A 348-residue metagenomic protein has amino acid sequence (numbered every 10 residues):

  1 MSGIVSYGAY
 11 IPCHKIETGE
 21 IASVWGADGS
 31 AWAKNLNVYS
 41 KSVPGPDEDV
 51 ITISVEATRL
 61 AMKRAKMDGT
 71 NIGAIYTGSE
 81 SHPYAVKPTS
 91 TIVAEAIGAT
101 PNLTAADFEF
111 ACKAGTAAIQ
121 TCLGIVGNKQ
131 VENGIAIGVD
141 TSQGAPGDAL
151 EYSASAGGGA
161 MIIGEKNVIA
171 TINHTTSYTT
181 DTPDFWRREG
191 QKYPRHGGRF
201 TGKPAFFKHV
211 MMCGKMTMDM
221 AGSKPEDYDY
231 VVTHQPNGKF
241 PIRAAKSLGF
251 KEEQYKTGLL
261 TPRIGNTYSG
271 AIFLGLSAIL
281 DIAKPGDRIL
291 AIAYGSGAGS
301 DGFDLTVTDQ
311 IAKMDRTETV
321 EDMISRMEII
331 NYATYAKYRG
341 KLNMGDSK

Functional and structural regions predicted by a protein language model:
M1-D47, D148-P204, K208, Y294-G297 (+1 more regions): Condensing-enzyme catalytic core mediating Claisen C-C bond formation in acyl metabolism
M1-S2, G69-G73, T100-L103, N128-G134 (+5 more regions): Short coil/turn connectors at secondary-structure junctions
I4-S6, A61, I72-I75, V93 (+7 more regions): Buried hydrophobic positions in well-ordered alpha/beta secondary-structure cores of metabolic enzymes
Y10, G78-P83, F110-G115, G138-Q143 (+2 more regions): Acidic, glycine-rich active-site loops and adjacent beta-strand->loop/helix elements that engage anionic groups
S30-I51, E80-N133, R243-G275: Conserved catalytic cysteine-centered active-site region of acyl-thioester-dependent Claisen-condensing enzymes
A57-G73, M211-D227, L248, I282-A283: Phosphate/pyrophosphate-binding loops at sites that engage ATP/ADP/AMP, CoA/4′-phosphopantetheine, polyphosphate
G73-S81, D107, V231-V232: Short glycine-rich or small-residue beta-strand-to-loop segments that form or flank ligand, phosphate, metal/Fe-S
G127-G159: Flexible, glycine-rich active-site loops centered on histidine and acidic residues that chelate a metal or position
